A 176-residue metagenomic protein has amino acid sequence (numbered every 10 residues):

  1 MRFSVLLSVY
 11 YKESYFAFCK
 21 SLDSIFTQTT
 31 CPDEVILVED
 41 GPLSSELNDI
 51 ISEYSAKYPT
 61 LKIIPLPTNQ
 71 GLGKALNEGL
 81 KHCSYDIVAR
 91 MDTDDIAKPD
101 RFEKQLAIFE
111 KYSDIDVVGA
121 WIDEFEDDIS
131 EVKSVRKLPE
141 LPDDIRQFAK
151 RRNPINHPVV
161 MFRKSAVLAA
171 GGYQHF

Functional and structural regions predicted by a protein language model:
R2-S4, F26-L37, Y58-K62: Short loop->beta transition adjacent to catalytic acidic/histidine clusters or analogous donor-positioning motifs
V5-S8, P139-F176: Conserved nucleotide-sugar donor-binding catalytic segment
K12-T27: Short, well-formed alpha-helical segments that are part of the catalytic scaffolds of diverse glycosyltransferases
C31, E39-D49, D92: A conserved acidic beta->alpha catalytic loop
L66-C83, K104: Glycine-rich, basic loop-to-helix element that forms the pyrophosphate-binding segment of sugar-nucleotide handling
V88: Short aromatic/hydrophobic "clamp" motif used to bind/position activated sugar donors
D92-I96, W121: The conserved acidic donor/metal-binding loop of glycosyltransferases
D100-K133: Conserved donor NDP-sugar-binding/catalytic core segment of glycosyltransferases
